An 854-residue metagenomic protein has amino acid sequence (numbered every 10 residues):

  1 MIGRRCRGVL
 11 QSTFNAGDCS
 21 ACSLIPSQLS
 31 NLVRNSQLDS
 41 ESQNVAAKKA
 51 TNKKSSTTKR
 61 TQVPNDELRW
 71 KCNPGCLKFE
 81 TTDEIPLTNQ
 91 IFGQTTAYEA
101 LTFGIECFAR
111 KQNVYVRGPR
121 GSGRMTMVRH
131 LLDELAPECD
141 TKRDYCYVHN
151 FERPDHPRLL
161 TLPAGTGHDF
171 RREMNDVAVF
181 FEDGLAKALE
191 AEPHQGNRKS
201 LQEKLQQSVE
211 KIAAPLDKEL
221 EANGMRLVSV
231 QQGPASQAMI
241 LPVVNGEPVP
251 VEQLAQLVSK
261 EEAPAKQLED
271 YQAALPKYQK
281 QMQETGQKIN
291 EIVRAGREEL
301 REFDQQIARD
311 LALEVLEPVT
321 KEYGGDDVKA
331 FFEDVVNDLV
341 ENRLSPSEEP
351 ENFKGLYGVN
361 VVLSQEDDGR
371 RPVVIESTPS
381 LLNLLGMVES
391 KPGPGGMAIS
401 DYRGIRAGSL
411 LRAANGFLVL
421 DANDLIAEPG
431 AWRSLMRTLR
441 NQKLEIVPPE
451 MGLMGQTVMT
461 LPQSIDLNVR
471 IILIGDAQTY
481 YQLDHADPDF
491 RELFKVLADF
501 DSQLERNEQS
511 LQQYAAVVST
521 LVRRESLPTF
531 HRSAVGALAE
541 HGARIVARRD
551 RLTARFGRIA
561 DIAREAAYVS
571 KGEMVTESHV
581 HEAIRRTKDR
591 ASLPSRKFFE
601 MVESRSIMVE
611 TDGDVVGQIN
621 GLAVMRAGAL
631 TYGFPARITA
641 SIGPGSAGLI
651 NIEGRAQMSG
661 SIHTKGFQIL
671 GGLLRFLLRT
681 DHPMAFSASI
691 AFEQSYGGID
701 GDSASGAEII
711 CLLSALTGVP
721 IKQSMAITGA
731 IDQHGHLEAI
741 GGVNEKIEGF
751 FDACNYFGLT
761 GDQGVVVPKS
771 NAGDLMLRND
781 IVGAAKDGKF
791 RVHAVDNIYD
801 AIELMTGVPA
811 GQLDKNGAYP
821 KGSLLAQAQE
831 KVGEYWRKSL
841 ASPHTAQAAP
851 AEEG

Functional and structural regions predicted by a protein language model:
R4-R7, R34: Basic polycationic patches enriched in arginine
C6, C19-C22: Cysteine-centered motifs
E41, T51-K54, D401-R403, A407-L410 (+8 more regions): Peripheral, non-AAA+ core regions of ATP-driven protein-machinery
A46-H485, D489-N507, L511, A515-H531 (+5 more regions): Conserved ASCE/P-loop NTPase catalytic core
